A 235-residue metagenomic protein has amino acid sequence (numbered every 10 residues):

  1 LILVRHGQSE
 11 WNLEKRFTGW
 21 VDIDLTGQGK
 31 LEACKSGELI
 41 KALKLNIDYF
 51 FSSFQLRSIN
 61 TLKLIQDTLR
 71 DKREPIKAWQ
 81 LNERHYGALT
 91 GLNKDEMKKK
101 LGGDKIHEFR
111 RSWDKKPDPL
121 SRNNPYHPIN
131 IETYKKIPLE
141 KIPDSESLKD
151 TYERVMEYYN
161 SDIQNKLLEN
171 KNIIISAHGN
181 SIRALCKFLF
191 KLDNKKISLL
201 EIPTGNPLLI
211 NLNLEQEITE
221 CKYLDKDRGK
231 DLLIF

Functional and structural regions predicted by a protein language model:
L1-H6, I175: Short, hydrophobic/glycine-enriched beta-strand segments
H6, Q80, H178: Active-site glycine-centered loops adjacent to acidic/histidine catalytic or metal-binding residues that shape
S9-D22, L43: Glycine-rich N-terminal loop/short-helix segment of MobA-like nucleotidyltransferase
T26, K30, F51, Q55 (+2 more regions): Amphipathic, non-transmembrane alpha-helical scaffold segments
G29-L43, E157-Q164: ANL superfamily AMP-binding
C34-P128, Y134-L139, K187-N211, F235: Phosphate-coordination/substrate-recognition cap region in phosphate-metabolizing enzymes
I59, D67-L69, I142, K149-I218: Active-site-adjacent alpha-helix immediately C-terminal to a catalytic or transition-state-stabilizing loop
